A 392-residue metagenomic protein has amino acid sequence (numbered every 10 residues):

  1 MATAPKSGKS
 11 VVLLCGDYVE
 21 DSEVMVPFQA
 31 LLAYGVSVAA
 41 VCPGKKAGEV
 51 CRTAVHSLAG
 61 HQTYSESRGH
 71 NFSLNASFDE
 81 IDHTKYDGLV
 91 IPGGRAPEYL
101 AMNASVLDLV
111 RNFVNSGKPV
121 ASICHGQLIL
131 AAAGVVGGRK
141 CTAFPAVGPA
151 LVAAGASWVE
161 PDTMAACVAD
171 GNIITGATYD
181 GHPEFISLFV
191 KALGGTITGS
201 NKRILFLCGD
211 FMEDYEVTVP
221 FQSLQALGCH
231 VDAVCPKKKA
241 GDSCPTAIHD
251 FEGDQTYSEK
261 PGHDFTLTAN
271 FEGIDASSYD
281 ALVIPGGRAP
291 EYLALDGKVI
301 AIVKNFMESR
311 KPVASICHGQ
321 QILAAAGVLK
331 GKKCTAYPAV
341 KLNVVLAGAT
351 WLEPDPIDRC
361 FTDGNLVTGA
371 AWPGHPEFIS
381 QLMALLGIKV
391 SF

Functional and structural regions predicted by a protein language model:
M1-S116, L128-K140, G148-S309, Q321-K333 (+1 more regions): Extended, subdomain-level signal for the structured scaffold at the beginning of enzyme domains
I123-G126, I316-G319: Short, thiol/selenol-centered motifs that function as redox-active sites or metal-ligating centers
